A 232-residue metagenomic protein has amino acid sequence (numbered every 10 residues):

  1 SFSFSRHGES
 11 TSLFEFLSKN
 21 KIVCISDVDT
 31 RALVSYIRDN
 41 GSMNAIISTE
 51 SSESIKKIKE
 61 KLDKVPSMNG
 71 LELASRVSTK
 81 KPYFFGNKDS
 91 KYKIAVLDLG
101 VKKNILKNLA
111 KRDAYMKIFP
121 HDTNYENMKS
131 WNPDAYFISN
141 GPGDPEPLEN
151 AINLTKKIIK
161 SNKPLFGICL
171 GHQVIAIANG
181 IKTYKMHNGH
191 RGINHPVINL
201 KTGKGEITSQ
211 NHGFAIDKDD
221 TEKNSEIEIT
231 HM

Functional and structural regions predicted by a protein language model:
S1-E126, S130-W131, P145: RNA-binding accessory domains that recognize and position tRNA/RNA substrates
F4-S10, S18, K185, A215-M232: C-terminal and late-domain segments of enzyme folds
S10-S12, N40-G41, A110-R112, N150-N153 (+2 more regions): Short, glycine/charged-enriched secondary-structure capping and boundary segments
K19, D89, K111-D113, K160 (+4 more regions): Short, well-ordered coil/turn elements that cap or connect secondary structure elements
V23-C24, M116, L165, T183 (+1 more regions): Hydrophobic beta-strand scaffold residues
R31, L71, S75, L99 (+4 more regions): Flexible, active-site-adjacent loop/turn segments at secondary-structure boundaries
K91-A95, Y115, P164, I207 (+1 more regions): Residues that mark the start of a beta-strand
S130, A135, S139-K218: Cysteine-nucleophile active-site neighborhood
